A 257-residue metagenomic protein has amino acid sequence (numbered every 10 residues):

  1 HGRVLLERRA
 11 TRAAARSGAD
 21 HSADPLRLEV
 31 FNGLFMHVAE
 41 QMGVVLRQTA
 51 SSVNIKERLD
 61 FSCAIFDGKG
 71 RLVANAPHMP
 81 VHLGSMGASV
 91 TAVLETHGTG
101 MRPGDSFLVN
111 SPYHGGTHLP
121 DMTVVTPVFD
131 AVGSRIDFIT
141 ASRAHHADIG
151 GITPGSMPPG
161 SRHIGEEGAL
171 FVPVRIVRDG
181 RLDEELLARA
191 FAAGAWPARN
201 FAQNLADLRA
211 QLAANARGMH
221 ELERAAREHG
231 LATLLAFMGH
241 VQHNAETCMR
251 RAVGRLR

Functional and structural regions predicted by a protein language model:
H1-G2, G104: Tight coil/turn sites that cap or link beta-strands
G2-D20: Terminal amphipathic helices with adjacent charged low-complexity linkers/tails
H21-D130, R135, I139-A147: Long, structured ligand/cofactor-binding scaffold of large enzymes
H21-L28, L46, A74-A76, R199 (+2 more regions): Glycine- and acidic
R58-G68, A206-H220, Q242-R250: Core structural elements
V81-G84, G115, R162, G180 (+2 more regions): Hydrophobic core positions in small helical hairpin nucleic-acid-binding modules
V132-E223: Mobile "lid/hinge" segments at catalytic clefts and subdomain interfaces of large enzymes
A216-R257: Accessory "access/gating" subregions that flank catalytic or transport cores
